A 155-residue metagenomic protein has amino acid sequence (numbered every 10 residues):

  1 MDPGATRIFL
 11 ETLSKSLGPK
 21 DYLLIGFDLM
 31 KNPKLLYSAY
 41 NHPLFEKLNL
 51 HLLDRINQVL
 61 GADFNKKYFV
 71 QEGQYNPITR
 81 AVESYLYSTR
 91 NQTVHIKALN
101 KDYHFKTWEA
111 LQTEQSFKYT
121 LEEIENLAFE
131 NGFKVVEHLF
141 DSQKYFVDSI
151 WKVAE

Functional and structural regions predicted by a protein language model:
M1-D2, K31-L35, V147: Short catalytic/ligand-binding loop motif for oxyanion handling, primarily in non-cytosolic enzymes, centered on
M1-G18: A short, conserved alpha-helix within the catalytic core of class I
A5, P19, L44-L48: Short acidic-hydrophobic sequence patches enriched in Asp/Glu that either
A5-T6, I78, V147: Residues at alpha-helix caps and immediate loop-helix transition turns in enzyme cores, especially N- and C-cap
L13-P33: Conserved beta-strand signature within the Rossmann-like core of class I S-adenosyl-L-methionine
L36-F117, L121, E125-F133: Substrate-binding/catalytic lobe of Class I Rossmann-like enzymes that use SAM or dcSAM, i.e., the mid-to-C-terminal
L86-R90, F140-E155: Core SAM-dependent methyltransferase catalytic element
K134-H138: A short linear hydrophobic-aromatic micro-motif
